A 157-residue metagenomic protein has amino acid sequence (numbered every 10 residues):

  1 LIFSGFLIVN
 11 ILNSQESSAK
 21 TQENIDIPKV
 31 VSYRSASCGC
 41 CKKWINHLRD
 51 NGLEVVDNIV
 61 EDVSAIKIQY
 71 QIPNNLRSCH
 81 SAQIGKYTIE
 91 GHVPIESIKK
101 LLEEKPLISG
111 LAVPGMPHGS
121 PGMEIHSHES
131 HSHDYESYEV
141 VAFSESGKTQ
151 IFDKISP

Functional and structural regions predicted by a protein language model:
L1-I8: Hydrophobic membrane-insertion alpha-helices, especially the h-region of bacterial N-terminal signal peptides
L12-D26: Ser/Thr/Pro/Gly-rich low-complexity linker/stalk segments immediately outside membranes or between
E23-N51: Local sequence-structure signature of Cys/Sec-based thiol-disulfide redox active-site neighborhoods
K29-V31, L53-V55, G85-T88: Short active-site oxyanion
S37, W44, I59-D62, P94-I98: Stable alpha-helical elements in mature extracytoplasmic
S37-G39, D57, I72: Short alpha-helix boundary/capping motifs
I45-A65: Conserved helix-turn-beta segment immediately C-terminal to the redox Cys motif in thioredoxin-like folds
Q69-P157: Thiol/selenol-based redox catalytic cores and closely related redox-interacting motifs
